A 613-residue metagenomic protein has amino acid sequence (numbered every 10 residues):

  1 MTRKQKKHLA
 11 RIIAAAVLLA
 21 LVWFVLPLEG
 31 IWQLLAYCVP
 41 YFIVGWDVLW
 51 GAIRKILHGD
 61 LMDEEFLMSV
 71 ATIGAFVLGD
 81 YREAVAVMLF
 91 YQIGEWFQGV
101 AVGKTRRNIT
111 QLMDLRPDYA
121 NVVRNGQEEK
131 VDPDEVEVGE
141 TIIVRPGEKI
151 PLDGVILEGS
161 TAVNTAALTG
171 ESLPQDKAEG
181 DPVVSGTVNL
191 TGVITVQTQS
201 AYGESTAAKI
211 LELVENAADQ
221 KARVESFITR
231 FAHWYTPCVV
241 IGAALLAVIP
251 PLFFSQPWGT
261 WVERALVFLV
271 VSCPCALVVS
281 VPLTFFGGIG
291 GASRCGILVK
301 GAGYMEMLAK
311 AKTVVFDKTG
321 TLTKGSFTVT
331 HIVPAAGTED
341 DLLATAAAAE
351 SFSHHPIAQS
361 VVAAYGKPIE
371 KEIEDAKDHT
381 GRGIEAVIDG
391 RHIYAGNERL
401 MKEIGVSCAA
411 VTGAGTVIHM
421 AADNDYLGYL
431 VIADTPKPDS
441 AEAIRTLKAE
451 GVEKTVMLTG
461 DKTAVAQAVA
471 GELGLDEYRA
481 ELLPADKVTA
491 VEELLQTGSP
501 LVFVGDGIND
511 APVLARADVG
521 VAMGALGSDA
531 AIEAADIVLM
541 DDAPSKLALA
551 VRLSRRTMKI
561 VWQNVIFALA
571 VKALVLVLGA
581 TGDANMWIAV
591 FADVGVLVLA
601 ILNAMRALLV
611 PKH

Functional and structural regions predicted by a protein language model:
M1-A14, Y235: N-terminal membrane topogenic signal
T2-R3, A20-E29, L49-L57, I73-L78 (+8 more regions): Membrane-embedded alpha-helical bundles of multi-pass transporters
I13-V17, S226-S255, R264-F285, W562-F591: Bilayer-spanning, highly hydrophobic alpha-helical transmembrane segments
W23, I31, Y37-V123, Q127 (+6 more regions): Actuator/coupling domain of P-type ATPases
A52, D80, A101, A120 (+27 more regions): Residue-level signature of catalytic and energy-coupling elements of molecular machines, predominantly ATP/GTP-dependent
I53-L61, V100-T110, L283-A302, A607-H613: Juxtamembrane helix-loop transition segments at the membrane interface in multi-pass membrane proteins
Q111, G139, A302-N509, V513-V519 (+2 more regions): Cytosolic catalytic headpiece
A120, V131, E140, L152-D153 (+10 more regions): Conserved cytosolic headpiece of P-type ATPases
